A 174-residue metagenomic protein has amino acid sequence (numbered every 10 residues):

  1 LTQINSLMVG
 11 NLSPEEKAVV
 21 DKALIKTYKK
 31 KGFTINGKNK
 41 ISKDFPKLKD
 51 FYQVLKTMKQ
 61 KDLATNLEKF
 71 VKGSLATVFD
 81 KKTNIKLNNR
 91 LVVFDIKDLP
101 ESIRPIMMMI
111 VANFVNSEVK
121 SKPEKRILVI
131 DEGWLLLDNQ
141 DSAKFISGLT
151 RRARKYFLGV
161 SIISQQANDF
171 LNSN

Functional and structural regions predicted by a protein language model:
L1-L158, I162, L171-N174: P-loop NTPase motor domains
Q166-A167: The feature captures the ABC ATPase H-loop/switch
